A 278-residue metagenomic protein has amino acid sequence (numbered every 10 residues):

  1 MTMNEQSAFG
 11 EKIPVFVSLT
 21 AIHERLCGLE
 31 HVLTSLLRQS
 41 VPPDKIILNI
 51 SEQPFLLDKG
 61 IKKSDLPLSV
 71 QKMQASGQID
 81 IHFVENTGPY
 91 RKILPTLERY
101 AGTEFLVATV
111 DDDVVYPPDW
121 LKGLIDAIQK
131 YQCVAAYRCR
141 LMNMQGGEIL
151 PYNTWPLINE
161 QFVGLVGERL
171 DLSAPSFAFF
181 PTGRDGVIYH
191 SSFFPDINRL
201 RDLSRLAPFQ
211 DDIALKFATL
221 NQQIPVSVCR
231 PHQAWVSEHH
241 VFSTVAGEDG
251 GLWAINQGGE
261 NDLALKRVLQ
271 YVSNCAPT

Functional and structural regions predicted by a protein language model:
M1-R38, I47: N-proximal low-complexity "stem/linker" segments adjacent to membrane-targeting elements
A8-I13, G28, V32, L200-T278: C-terminal catalytic/acceptor-binding lobe
P14, D44-K45, L106, P225: Residues at the starts of beta-strands that form the adenosine-phosphate
V32-D44, E52-D58: Short, acidic, metal-binding catalytic loop of nucleotide-sugar glycosyltransferases
I47-S51, A136: Short internal beta-strands
S51-F105: Active-site-proximal specificity loops/subdomain of glycosyltransferases
T96, P117-R201: Conserved catalytic core of nucleotide-sugar-dependent glycosyltransferases
T103-D113: Short beta-strand-to-loop acidic/aromatic patch adjacent to the donor-nucleotide binding site
